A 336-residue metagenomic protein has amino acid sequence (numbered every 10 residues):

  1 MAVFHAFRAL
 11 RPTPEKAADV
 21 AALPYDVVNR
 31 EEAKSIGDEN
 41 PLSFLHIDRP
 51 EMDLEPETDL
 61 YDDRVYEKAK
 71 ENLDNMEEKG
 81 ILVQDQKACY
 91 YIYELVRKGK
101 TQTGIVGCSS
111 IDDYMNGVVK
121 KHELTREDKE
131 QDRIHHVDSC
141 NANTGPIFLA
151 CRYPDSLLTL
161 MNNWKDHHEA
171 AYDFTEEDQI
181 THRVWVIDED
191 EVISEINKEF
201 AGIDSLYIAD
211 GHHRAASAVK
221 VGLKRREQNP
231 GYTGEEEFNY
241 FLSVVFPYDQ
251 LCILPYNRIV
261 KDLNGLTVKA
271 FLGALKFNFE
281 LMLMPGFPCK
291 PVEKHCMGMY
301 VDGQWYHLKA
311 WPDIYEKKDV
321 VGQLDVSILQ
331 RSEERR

Functional and structural regions predicted by a protein language model:
M1-R336: Surface-exposed, charge/polar-rich loops and edge strands
